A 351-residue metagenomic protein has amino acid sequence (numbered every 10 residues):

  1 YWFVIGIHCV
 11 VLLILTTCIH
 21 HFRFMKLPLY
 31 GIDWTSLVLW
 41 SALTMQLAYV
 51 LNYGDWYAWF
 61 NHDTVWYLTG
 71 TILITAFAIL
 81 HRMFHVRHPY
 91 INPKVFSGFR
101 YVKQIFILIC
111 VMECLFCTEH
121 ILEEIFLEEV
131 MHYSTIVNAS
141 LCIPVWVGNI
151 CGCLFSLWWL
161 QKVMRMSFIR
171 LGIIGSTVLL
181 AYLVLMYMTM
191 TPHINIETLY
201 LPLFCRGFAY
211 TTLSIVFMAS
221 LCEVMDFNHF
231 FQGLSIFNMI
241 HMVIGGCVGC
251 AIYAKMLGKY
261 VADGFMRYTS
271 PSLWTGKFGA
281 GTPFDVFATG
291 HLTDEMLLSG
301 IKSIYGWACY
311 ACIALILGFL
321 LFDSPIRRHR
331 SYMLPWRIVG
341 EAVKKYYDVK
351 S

Functional and structural regions predicted by a protein language model:
Y1-I107: Hydrophobic transmembrane-helix bundles of small-molecule transporters
V4-V10, V145, V178, P202 (+4 more regions): Transmembrane alpha-helical core residues of multi-pass small-molecule transporters, especially secondary transporters
I7-I14, C151, V178-L185, A314-L321: Transmembrane-helix signature of multi-pass solute transporters
C18, L122, F126, S220-V224: A residue-level signal for alpha-helical anchor/packing sites in multi-pass solute transporters
A48, E124-I125, L157-Q161, A219 (+2 more regions): Small-residue-mediated transmembrane helix hinge/kink sites in multi-pass secondary transporters
H88-I215: Transmembrane core module of solute transporters
L199-T275: Small-residue-rich alpha-helical segments with characteristic i,i+4
I240-S351: Hydrophobic transmembrane architecture of multi-pass small-molecule transporters
